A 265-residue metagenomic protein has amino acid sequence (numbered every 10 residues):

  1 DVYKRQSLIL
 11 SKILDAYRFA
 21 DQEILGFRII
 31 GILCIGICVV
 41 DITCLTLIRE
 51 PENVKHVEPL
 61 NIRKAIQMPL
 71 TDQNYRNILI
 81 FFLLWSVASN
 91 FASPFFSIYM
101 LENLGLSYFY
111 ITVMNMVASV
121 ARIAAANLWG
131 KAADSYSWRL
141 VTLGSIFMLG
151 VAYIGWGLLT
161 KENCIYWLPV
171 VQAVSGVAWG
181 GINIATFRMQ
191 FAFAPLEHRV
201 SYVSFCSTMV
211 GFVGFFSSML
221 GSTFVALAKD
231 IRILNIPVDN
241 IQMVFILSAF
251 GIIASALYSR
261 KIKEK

Functional and structural regions predicted by a protein language model:
V2-Y3: Short, small-residue-biased leader/transition segments that mark boundaries at the very start of proteins
L14-D15, A125-W138, V225: Helix-to-loop junctions at the C-terminal end of transmembrane segments in multipass secondary transporters
L14-I35, V225-F250: A membrane-interface helix-boundary motif in multi-pass transporters
I37-I48, M243-K265: Multi-pass alpha-helical transporter architecture, strongest for 12-TM Major Facilitator/SLC carriers used
E50-I80, K265: Juxtamembrane intracellular "pre-TM" segments in multi-pass secondary transporters
P94-I111: Short amphipathic helix-loop junctions that connect adjacent transmembrane helices in Major Facilitator Superfamily/SLC
F147-E162: C-terminal ends and interior cores of transmembrane alpha-helices in multi-pass membrane transporters/permeases
Y166-G181: Hydrophobic core of transmembrane alpha-helices in multi-pass small-molecule transporters, especially MFS/SLC-type
